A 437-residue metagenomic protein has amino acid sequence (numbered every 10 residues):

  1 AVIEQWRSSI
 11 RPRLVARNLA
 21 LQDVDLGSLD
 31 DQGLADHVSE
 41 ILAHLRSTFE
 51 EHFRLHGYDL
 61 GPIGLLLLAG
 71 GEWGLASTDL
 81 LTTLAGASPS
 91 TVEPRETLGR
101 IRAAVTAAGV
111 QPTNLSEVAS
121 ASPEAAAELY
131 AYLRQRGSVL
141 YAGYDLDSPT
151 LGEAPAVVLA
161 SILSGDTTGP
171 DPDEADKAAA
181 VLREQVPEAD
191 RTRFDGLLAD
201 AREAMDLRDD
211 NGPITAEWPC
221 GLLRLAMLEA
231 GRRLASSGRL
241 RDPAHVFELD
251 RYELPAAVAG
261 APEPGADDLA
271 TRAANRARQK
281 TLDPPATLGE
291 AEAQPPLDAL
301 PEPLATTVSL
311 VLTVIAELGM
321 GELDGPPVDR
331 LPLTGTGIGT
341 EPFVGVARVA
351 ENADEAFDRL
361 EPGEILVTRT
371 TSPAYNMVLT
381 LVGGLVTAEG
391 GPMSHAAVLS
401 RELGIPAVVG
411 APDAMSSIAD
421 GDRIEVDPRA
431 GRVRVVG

Functional and structural regions predicted by a protein language model:
A1-P332, T336, E355: Contiguous hydrophobic, helix-prone segments at protein termini that mediate membrane targeting/anchoring
I338-T340: Sterically constrained small-residue positions within well-ordered secondary structures of folded domains
A347-I365, R369-G437: Acidic, glycine-rich flexible loop/linker segments
